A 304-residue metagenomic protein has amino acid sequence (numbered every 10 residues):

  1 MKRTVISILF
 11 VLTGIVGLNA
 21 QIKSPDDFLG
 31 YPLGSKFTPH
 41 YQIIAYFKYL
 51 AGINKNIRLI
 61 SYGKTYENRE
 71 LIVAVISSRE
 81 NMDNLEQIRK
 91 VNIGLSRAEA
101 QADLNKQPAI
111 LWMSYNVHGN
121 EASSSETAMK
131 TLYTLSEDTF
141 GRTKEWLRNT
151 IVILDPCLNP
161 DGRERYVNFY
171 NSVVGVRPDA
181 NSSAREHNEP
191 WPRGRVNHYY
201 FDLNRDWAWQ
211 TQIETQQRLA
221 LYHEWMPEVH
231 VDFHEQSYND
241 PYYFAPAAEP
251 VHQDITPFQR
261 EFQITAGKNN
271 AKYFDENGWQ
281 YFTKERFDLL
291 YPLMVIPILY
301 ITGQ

Functional and structural regions predicted by a protein language model:
M1-T4: Positively charged n-region of N-terminal signal peptides that target proteins for export
S7-G17: Bacterial N-terminal signal peptides
L18-I22: Boundary at the C-terminal end of the N-terminal hydrophobic targeting segment
Y31-F37, V117-E121, Y199-Q212, V251-E261: The substrate-binding groove and active-site-proximal loops of carbohydrate-active enzymes, especially glycoside
P39, N68, N116, L154 (+2 more regions): Divalent metal-coordination and catalytic microenvironments
I72-S78, I88-N92, E99-P108, T127-T131 (+3 more regions): Surface-exposed loop and adjacent secondary-structure segments within mature catalytic domains
T211-N269: Active-site-proximal loop/hinge segments that shape catalytic or ion-binding/gating pockets
H252-Q304: A post-motif C-terminal structural segment
